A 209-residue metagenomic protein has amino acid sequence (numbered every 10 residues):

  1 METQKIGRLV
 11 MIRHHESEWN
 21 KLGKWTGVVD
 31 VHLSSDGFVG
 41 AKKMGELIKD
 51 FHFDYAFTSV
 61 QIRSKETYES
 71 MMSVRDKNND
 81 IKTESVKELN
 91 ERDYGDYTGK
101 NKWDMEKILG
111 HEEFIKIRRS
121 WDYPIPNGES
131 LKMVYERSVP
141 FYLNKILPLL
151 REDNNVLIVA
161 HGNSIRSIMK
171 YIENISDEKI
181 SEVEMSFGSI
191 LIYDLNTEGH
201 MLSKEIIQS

Functional and structural regions predicted by a protein language model:
E2, L9, K65, P140-M201: Active-site-adjacent alpha-helix immediately C-terminal to a catalytic or transition-state-stabilizing loop
E2-Q4, K43-F114, I172-S176, I180-S186 (+1 more regions): Phosphate-coordination/substrate-recognition cap region in phosphate-metabolizing enzymes
V10, E16-M71, I125-P140, S181-E182 (+1 more regions): Loop-to-helix element that buttresses phosphate recognition and phosphoryl-transfer chemistry
H15, S59-Q61, V86-E88, R119 (+2 more regions): Short, well-ordered beta-to-alpha junction loops that form the rim of enzyme active sites and present histidine/acidic
K24-G27, V86-N90, R119-Y123: Short linear capping/connector segments at secondary-structure termini
K107, R119, L131: C-terminal functional segments of enzyme domains
E112-N127: Extended, charge-rich low-complexity interaction segments
E205-S209: Short, solvent-exposed aromatic-acidic interface loops
